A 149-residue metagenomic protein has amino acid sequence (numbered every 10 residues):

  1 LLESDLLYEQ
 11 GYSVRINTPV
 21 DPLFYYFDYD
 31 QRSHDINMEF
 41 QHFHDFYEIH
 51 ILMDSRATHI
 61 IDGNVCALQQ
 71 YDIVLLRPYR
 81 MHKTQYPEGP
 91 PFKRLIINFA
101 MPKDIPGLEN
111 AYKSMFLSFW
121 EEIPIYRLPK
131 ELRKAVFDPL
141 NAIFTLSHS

Functional and structural regions predicted by a protein language model:
L1-D30, M81-H148: A hydrophobic/aromatic-rich effector-binding and dimerization subdomain of bacterial HTH-type transcriptional regulators
L1-Q69, I73, E88: Generic protein-terminus/edge-of-domain signal
R56-T58, V74, P78-T84, D104: Histidine-centered metal-chelating micro-motifs
